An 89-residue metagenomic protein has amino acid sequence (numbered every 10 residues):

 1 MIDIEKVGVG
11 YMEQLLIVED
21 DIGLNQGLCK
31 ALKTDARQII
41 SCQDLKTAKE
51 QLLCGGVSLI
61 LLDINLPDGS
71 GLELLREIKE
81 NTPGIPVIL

Functional and structural regions predicted by a protein language model:
M1-L16: Non-catalytic signal-transmission and effector/linker regions of two-component phosphorelay proteins
E19: Conserved acidic carboxylate
I22-I40, L53: Two-component/phosphorelay signaling modules centered on CheY-like receiver
D44, S70-E73: Acidic catalytic/metal-coordinating carboxylates
G56-S58, T82-P86: His-Asp phosphorelay/catalytic-motif detector in bacterial-type signaling
D63: Active-site residues of response regulator receiver
P67: The feature encodes the CheY-like receiver
L72-P83: Short amphipathic alpha-helix used as the core "switch/output" element in two-component signaling
